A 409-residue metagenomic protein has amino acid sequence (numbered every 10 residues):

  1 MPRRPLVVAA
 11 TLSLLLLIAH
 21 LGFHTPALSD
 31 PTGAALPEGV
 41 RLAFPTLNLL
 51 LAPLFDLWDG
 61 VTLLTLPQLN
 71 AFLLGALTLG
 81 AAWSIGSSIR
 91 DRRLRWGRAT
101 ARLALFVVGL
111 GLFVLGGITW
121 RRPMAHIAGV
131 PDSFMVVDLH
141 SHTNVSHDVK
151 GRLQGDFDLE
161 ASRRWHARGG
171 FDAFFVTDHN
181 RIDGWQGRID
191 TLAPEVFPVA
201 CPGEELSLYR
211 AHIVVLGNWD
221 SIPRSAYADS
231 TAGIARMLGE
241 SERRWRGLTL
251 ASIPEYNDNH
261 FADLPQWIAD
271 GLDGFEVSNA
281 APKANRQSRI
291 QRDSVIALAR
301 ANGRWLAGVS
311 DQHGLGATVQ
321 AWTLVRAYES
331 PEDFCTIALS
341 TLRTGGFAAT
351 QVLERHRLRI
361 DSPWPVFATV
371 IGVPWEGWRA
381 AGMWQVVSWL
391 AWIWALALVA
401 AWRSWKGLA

Functional and structural regions predicted by a protein language model:
M1-L139, T143-V149, Y209-P223, N257-A409: Charged catalytic cores and adjacent phosphate/nucleic-acid-binding surfaces used for phosphate/nucleic-acid chemistry
V136, A173, P198-C201, L248-L250 (+2 more regions): Structural preference for beta-strand elements that scaffold enzyme active sites
S146-H166: Metal-associated gating/positioning segment near the N- to mid-region
S162-N180, R246-L250: Divalent metal-dependent hydrolysis catalytic cores, especially in the metallo-beta-lactamase
A167-R168, E242, I268: Non-catalytic positions within long, well-ordered alpha-helices that form the structural scaffold/packing of enzyme
W185-C201, V295, R304: Short acidic, glycine/proline-enriched helix-loop-strand junctions
C201-L208: A short, structured active-site edge motif that brings together acidic residues
H212-L248: Binuclear metal-dependent hydrolase catalytic cores centered on His/Asp/Glu-rich metal-binding motifs
